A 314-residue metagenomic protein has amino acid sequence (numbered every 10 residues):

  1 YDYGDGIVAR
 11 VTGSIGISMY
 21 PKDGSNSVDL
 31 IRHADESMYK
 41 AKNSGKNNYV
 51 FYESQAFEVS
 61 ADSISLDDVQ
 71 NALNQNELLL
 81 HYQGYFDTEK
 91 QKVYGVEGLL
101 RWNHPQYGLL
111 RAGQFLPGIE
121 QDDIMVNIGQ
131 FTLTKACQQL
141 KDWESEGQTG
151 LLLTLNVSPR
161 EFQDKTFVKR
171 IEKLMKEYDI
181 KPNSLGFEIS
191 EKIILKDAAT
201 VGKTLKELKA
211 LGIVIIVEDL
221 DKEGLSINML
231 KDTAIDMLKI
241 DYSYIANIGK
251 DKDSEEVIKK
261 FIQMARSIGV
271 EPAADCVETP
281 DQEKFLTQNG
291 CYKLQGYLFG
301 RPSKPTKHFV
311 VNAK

Functional and structural regions predicted by a protein language model:
Y1-G13, K42, G108, E144-L151 (+1 more regions): Catalytic core regions of nucleotide second-messenger enzymes
D5, Y20-K46, G113, A273-C276 (+1 more regions): Catalytic-core segments of nucleotide cyclases and related cyclic-nucleotide turnover enzymes
G6, P21, T88-E89, P105-Q106 (+3 more regions): EAL-family c-di-GMP phosphodiesterase catalytic domain
I15, L30-A41, Y49, V69 (+2 more regions): Regulatory helix in c-di-GMP signaling enzymes, encompassing the GGDEF I-site helix and an analogous surface helix
P21, K40-H81, E89, G118-M125 (+3 more regions): C-di-GMP signaling machinery
H33-S37, G98, G118-I119, T132-L140 (+4 more regions): Structural preference for long, well-ordered alpha-helical segments in enzyme cores
Y49, K90-E97, I124-G202, C276: Catalytic core of bacterial c-di-GMP phosphodiesterases, primarily the EAL and HD-GYP domains, capturing alpha-helical
A61-G118, N156, V217, A274 (+2 more regions): Active-site core of bacterial EAL-family cyclic-dinucleotide phosphodiesterase domains
